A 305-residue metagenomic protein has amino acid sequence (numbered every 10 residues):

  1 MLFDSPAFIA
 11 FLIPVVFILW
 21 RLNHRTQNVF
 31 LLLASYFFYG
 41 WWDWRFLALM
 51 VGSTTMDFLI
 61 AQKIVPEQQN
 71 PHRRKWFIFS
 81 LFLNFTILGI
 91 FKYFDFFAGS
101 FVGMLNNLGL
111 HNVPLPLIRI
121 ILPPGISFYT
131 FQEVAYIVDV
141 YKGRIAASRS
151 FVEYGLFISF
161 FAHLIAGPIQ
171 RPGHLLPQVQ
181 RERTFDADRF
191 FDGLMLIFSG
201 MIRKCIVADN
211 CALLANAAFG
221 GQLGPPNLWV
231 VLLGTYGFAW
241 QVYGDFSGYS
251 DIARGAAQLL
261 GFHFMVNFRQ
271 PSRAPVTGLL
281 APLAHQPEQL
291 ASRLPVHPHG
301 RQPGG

Functional and structural regions predicted by a protein language model:
M1-G305: Membrane-embedded transmembrane alpha-helical bundles that form the catalytic cores of multi-pass lipid-modifying
